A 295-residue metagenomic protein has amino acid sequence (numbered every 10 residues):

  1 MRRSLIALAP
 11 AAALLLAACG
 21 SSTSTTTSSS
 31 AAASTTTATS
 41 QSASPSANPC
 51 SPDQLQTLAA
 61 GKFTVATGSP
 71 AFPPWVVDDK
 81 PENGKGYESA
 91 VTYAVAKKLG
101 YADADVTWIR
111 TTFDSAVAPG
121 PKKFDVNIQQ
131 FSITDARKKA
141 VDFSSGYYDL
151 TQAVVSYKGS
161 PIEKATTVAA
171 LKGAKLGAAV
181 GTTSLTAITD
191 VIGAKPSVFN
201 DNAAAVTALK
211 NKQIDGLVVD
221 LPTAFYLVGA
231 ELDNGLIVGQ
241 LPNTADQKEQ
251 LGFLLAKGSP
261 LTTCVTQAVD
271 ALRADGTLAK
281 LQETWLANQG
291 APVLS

Functional and structural regions predicted by a protein language model:
L14-A18: C-terminal motif of bacterial Sec signal peptides marking the signal peptidase cleavage site
C19-S30: Bacterial lipoprotein signal-peptidase II cleavage site
A47-N127: Extracytoplasmic small-molecule ligand-binding "clamshell" domains of the periplasmic binding protein/Venus flytrap
D53, S184-S197, L236-V238, Q267-S295: Ligand-binding clefts/hinges and TM-proximal coupling segments of bilobed small-molecule sensing domains
V65, P70-F72, G84-L99, F131-I133 (+3 more regions): Bilobed "Venus flytrap"/periplasmic-binding protein-like clamshell domains and structurally analogous long
S69, D149-S156, G229-V269, N288-S295: Periplasmic-binding protein-like
D105-A170: Acidic, polar ligand-binding/catalytic clefts
S115, F131-A140, D215-Q247: A ligand-binding cleft/hinge motif common to bilobed small-molecule-binding domains
